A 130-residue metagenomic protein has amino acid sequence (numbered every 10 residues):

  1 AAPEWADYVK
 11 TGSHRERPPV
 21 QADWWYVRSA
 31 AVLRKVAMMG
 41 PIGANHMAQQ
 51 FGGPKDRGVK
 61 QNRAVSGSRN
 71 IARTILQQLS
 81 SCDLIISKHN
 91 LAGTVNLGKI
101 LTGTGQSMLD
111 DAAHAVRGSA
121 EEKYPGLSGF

Functional and structural regions predicted by a protein language model:
A1-A30, R34: Long, low-complexity, charged/polar intrinsically disordered regions in eukaryotic proteins
A31-M39, Q50: Short amphipathic alpha-helical elements of helix-turn-helix/winged-helix folds
P41-R63: Short acidic, hydrophobic short linear motifs in intrinsically disordered regions
M47, A72-C82: Basic amphipathic alpha-helical segments that dock to polyanions
K60-G67, R73: Conserved, aromatic- and glycine-enriched, well-ordered alpha/beta core segments that occur as contiguous structural
S80-A92: A short, conserved structural fragment
T94-F130: Short, amphipathic alpha-helical interaction segments positioned at domain boundaries
